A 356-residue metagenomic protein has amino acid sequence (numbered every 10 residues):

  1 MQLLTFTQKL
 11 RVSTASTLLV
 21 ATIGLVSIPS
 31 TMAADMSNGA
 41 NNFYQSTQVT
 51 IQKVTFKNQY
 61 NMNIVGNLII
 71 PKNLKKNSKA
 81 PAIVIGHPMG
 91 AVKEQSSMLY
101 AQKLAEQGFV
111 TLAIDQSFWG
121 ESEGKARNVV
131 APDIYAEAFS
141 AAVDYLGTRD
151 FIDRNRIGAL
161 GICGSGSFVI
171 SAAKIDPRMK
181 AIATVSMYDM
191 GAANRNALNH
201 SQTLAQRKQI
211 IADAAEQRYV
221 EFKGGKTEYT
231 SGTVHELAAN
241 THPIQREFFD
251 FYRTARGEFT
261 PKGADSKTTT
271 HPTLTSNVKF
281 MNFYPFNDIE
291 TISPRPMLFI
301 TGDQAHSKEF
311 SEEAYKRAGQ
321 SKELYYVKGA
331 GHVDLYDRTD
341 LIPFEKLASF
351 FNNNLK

Functional and structural regions predicted by a protein language model:
D35-S78, Y336: N-terminal cap/lid segment of alpha/beta-hydrolase-fold proteins
G90-Q102, Q116: The serine-hydrolase catalytic nucleophile loop
K103-E123: Conserved alpha/beta-hydrolase
V129-D150: Alpha/beta-hydrolase active-site loop
F151-C163: Alpha/beta-hydrolase fold nucleophile elbow
I170-T254: Alpha/beta-hydrolase-fold enzymes
I292, F299-T301: Short beta-strand/loop motif that positions the catalytic acidic residue of the alpha/beta-hydrolase fold
A330-L341: Catalytic histidine-centered segment of alpha/beta-hydrolase-like enzymes
